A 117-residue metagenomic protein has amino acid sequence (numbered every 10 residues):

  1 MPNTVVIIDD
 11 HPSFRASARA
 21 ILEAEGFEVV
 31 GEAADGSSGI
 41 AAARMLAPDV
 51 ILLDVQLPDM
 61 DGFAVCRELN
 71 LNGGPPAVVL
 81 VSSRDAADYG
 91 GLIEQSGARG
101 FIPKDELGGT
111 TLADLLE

Functional and structural regions predicted by a protein language model:
I8-D9, A33, I51: Conserved sequence signature across two-component system core domains
P12-G31: Two-component/phosphorelay signaling modules centered on CheY-like receiver
D35-S38, D61-A64: Acidic catalytic/metal-coordinating carboxylates
P58: The feature encodes the CheY-like receiver
F63-G74: Short amphipathic alpha-helix used as the core "switch/output" element in two-component signaling
A64, R84-I102, E106, T110 (+1 more regions): Alpha4 helix (beta4-alpha4-beta5 surface) of REC/receiver domains from two-component response regulators
